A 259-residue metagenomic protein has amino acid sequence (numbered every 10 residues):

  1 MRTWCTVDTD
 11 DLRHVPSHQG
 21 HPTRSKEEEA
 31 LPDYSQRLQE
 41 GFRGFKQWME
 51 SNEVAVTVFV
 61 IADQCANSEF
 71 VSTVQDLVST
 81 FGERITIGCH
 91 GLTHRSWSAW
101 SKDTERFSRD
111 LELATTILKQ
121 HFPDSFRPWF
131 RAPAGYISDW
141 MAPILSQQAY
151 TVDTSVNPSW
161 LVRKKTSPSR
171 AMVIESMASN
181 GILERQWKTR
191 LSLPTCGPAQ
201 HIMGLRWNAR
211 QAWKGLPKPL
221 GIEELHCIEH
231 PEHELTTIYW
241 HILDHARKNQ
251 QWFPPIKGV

Functional and structural regions predicted by a protein language model:
M1-S79, Q251-P254, G258: Active-site beta->alpha N-cap acidic-glycine motif
T3-V7, V56-V58, I87-H90, P128-F130 (+3 more regions): Hydrophobic faces of well-ordered beta-strands that scaffold small-molecule active sites in alpha/beta enzyme cores
D8-D10, I61-D63, H90-H94, P133-G135 (+3 more regions): Active-site beta-loop-alpha junctions enriched in small/polar residues
L12-S17, S96-S98, P194, R247: Short acidic/His/Gly/Ser-rich catalytic and metal-binding motifs that mark active-site loops of diverse hydrolases
H18-E27, R95-E105, Q200: Surface-exposed, active-site-proximal loop segments in enzymatic domains
L38-W48, D110-L118, M141, E223-E224: Alpha-helical packing segments of well-folded alpha/beta enzyme cores
V54-S138, V162: Metal-dependent polysaccharide deacetylase catalytic core of the NodB/CE4 family, i.e., the active-site-bearing domain
D124, R131-T237: Active-site-adjacent pocket scaffolds in enzyme catalytic domains
